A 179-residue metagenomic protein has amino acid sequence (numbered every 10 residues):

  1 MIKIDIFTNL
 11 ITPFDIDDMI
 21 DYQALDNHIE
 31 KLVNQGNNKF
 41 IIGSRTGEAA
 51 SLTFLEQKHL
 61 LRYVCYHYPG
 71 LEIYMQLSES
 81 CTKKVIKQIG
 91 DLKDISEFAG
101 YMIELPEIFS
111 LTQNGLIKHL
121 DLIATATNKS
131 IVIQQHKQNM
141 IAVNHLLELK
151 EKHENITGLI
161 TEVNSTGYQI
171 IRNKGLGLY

Functional and structural regions predicted by a protein language model:
I2-I141, H145-K150, I156-T157: Active-site beta->alpha loop and helix N-cap motifs at the rims of alpha/beta catalytic domains
N139-Y179: Beta/alpha (TIM)-barrel catalytic core signal, keyed to glycine-rich beta->alpha loops juxtaposed to Asp/Glu that bind
